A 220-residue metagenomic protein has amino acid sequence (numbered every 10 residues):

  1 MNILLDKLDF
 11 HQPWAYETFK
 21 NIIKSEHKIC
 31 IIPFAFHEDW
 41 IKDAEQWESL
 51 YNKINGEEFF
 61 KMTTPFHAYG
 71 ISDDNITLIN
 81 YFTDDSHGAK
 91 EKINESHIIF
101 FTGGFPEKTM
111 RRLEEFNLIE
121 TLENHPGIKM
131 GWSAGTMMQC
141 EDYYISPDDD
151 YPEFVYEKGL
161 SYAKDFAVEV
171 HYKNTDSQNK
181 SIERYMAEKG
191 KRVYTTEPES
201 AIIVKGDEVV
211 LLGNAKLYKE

Functional and structural regions predicted by a protein language model:
M1-S25, I31-G56, Y143-E220: C-terminal and late-domain segments of enzyme folds
K20, T63, A89-K90, L118-E123 (+2 more regions): Short amphipathic alpha-helical segments and helix-helix/interface helices
Y51-F60, D85-H97, L122-P126, Y151 (+2 more regions): Short low-complexity stretches enriched in small and charged residues
K61-D73: Short helix-loop-beta junction
I71-K129: Flexible gly/pro-rich beta->alpha loop and the following alpha-helix that scaffold active-site loops
I79, G135, E199: Residue-level "edge-of-site" marker
T102, K108-E114, L118-N174: Class I SAM-dependent methyltransferase SAM-binding "motif I" and its flanking Rossmann-like core
